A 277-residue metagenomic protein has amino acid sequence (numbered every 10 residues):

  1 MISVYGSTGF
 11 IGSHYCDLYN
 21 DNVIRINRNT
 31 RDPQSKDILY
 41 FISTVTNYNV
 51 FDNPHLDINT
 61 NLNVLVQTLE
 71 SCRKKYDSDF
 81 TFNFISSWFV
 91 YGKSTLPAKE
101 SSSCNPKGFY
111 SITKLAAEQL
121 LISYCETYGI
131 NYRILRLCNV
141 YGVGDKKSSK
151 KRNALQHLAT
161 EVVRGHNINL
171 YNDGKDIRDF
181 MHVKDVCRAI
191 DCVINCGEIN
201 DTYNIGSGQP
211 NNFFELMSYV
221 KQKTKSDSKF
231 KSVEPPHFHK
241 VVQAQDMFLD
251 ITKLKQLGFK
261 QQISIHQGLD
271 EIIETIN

Functional and structural regions predicted by a protein language model:
M1-N20: N-terminal Rossmann NAD(P)H-binding glycine-rich loop of SDR-like oxidoreductase domains
R31-T60: NAD(P)H-binding glycine-rich loop region in Rossmannoid oxidoreductase-like domains and their noncatalytic homologs
Y48-L56, K93-P97, K146-K147: Conserved catalytic-core motifs of eukaryotic protein kinase domains, centered on the activation segment
V66-F109, R133: Conserved Rossmann-fold NAD(P)-dependent oxidoreductase catalytic core, especially the SDR/UDP-sugar
S86-S87, Q119-G144, N169: Conserved beta-loop-beta element that borders a ligand/cofactor-binding pocket
Y91-G92, G108-F109, R133-N153: Flexible, glycine-rich beta-alpha linker
T113-A116: Active-site helix of classical SDR
V162-N277: C-terminal substrate-binding subdomain of Rossmann-fold SDR/epimerase-dehydratase oxidoreductases
